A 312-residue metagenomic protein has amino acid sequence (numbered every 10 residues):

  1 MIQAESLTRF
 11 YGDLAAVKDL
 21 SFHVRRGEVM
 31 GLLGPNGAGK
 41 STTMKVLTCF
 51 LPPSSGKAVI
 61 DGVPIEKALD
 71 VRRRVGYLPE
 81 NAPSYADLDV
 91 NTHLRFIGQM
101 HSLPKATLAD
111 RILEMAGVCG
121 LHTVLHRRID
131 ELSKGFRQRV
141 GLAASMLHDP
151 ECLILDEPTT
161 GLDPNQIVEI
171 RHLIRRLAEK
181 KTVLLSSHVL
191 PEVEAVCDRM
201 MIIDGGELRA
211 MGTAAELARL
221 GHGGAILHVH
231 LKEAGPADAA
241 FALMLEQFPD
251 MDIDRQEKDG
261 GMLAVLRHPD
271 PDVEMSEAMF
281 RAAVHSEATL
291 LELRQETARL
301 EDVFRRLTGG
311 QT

Functional and structural regions predicted by a protein language model:
I2-A4, R9-D204, R209-A210: ABC transporter nucleotide-binding domains
A16, K67, E192, P236-A237 (+3 more regions): Short phosphate-engaging motifs
R26, T123, L231-E233, H268-D270: Non-catalytic surface loops within mature trypsin-like serine protease
L113, E131, D259-G260, A298: Positions that flank functional sites
V118-C119, V265-H268, V303-L307: Short secondary-structure transition/capping segments
G120, D250-R255, T289-R294: A short linear hydrophobic-aromatic micro-motif
R171-R267: ABC transporter nucleotide-binding domain
P271-T312: C-terminal coupling/interaction segments
